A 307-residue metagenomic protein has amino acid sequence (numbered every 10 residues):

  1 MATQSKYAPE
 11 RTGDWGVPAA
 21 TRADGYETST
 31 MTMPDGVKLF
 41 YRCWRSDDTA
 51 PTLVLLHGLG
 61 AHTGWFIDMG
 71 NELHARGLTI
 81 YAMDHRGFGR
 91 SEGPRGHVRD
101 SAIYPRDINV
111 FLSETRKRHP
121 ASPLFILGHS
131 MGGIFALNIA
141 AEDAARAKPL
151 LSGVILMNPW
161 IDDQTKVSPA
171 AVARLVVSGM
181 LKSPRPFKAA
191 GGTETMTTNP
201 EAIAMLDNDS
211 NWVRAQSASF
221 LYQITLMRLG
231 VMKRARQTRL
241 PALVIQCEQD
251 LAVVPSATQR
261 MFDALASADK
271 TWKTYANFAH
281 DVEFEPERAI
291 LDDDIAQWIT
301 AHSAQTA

Functional and structural regions predicted by a protein language model:
M1-M33, V37-R45: An N-terminal hydrophobic leader/cap segment in hydrolases
A50, G58-A61: Active-site glycine-rich loops that stabilize anionic/oxyanionic intermediates across multiple enzyme folds
G60-T63, G89-H119: Catalytic nucleophile-loop/oxyanion-hole region of alpha/beta-hydrolase and closely related hydrolase-like folds
G70-P94: Conserved alpha/beta-hydrolase
M131-S217: Alpha/beta-hydrolase-fold enzymes
T238, V244-Q246, D250: Short beta-strand/loop motif that positions the catalytic acidic residue of the alpha/beta-hydrolase fold
L240, V254-D263: Short alpha-helix in the alpha/beta-hydrolase fold that links the catalytic acid
T271-A307: Catalytic active-site module of serine/aspartate enzymes centered on a nucleophile-bearing elbow/loop
